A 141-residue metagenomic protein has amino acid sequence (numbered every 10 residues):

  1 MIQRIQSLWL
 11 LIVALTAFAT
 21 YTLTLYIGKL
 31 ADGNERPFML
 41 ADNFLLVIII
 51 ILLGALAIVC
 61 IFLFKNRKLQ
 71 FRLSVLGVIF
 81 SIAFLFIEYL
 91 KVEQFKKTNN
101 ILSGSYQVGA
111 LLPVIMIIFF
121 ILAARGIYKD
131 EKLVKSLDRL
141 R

Functional and structural regions predicted by a protein language model:
I2-Q3, S7-L56: Interfacial loop at the N-terminal end of multi-pass membrane proteins
Q6, L102-F119: Individual transmembrane alpha-helices with interfacial aromatic-anchor signatures
L10-T20, L53-C60, S81-E88, P113-A123: Helical transmembrane-bundle signal
Y21-G28, I58-K68, L85-N99, I121-I127: Transmembrane helix-loop junctions and nearby membrane-interface residues
N34-V92: The feature represents the first ordered module of a protein
E35-F38, L90-G109: Interfacial non-cytosolic loop connecting adjacent transmembrane helices
A123-R141: Cytosolic juxtamembrane helix at the C-terminal end of the final transmembrane segment
